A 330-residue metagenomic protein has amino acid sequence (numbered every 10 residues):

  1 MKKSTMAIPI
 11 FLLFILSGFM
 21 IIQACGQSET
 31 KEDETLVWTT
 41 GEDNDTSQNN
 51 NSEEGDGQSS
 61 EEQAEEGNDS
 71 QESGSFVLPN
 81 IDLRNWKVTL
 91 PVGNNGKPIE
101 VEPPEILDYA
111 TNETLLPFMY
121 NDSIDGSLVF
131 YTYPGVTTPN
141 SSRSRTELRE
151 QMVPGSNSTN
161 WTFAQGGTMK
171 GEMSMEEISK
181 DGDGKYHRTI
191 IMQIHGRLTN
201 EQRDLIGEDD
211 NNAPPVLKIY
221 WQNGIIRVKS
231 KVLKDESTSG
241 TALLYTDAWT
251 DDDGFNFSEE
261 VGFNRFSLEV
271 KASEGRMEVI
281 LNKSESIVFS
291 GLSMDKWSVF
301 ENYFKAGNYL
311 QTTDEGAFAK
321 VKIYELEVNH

Functional and structural regions predicted by a protein language model:
K2-F11: Bacterial N-terminal signal peptides that target proteins for export
I10-M20: Bacterial N-terminal signal peptides
G18-S70: Bacterial Sec-dependent N-terminal signal peptides
E65-Y109: Extracellular carbohydrate-recognition regions
G74-L83, V88, G166-T168, K180-G184 (+1 more regions): Ligand-recognition surfaces built from glycine- and aromatic
L115, M119-K234: Secretory/extracellular carbohydrate-interaction modules and structurally similar beta-sandwich "look-alikes"
M169-G171, N264-A272, M277-V279: Short tryptophan-centered beta-strand motifs in secreted/extracellular beta-sheet-rich domains of glycan-recognition
V232-S267: Short, aromatic/His-centered strand-loop micro-motif at the edge of beta-sheets
